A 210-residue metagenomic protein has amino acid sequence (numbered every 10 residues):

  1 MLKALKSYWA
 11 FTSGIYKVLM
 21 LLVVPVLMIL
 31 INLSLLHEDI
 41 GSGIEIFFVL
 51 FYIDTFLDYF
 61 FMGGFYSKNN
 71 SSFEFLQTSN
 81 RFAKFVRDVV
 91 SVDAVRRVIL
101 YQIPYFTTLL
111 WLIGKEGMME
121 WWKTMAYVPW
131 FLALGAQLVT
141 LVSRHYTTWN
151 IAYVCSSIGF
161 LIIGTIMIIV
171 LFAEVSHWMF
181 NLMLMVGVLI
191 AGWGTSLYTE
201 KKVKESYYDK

Functional and structural regions predicted by a protein language model:
M1-S71, D88-K210: Hydrophobic alpha-helical transmembrane segments of membrane proteins
L76-K84: Short helix-to-coil transition segments within interhelical loops that connect adjacent transmembrane helices
